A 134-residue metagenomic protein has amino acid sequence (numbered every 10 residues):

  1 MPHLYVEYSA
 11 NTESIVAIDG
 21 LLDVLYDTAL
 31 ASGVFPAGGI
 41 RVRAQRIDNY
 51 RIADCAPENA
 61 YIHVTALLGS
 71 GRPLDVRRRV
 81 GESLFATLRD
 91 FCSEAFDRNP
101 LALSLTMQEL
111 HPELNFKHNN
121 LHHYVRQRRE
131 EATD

Functional and structural regions predicted by a protein language model:
M1-Y26, A31-G33, A37-I40, I47 (+3 more regions): N-terminal, polar/charged subdomain of small-to-medium soluble alpha/beta proteins
V6, V42, V64-A66, L105: Preference for bulky hydrophobic residues occupying beta-strand positions in well-ordered beta-sheet regions
L21, G81-S83, N119-V125: Short intrinsically disordered coil segments
A37-Y61: Short, solvent-exposed beta-alpha or beta-beta edge segments that form flexible loop/patches at the rim of ligand
I40-V42, S93-P112: A short amphipathic beta-strand at an alpha->beta junction
I47-N49, A53, S104-N119: Glycine-rich beta-strand-turn "strand-cap" elements at beta-sheet edges
D54-A95, N99: Mid-chain, well-packed structural core segment of small domains
L114-D134: Short, low-complexity, polybasic intrinsically disordered segments
